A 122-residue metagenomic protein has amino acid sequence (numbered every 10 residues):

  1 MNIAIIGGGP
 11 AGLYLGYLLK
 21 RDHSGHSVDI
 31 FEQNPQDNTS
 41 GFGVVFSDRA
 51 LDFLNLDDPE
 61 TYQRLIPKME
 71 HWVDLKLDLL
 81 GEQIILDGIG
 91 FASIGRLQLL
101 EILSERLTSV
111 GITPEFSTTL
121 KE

Functional and structural regions predicted by a protein language model:
M1-A11: Beta1/beta-strand and adjacent pyrophosphate-binding region of the FAD-binding site in flavoprotein oxidoreductases
I6, L18-F42: Glycine-rich FAD pyrophosphate-binding loop
G8, G43, A92-R96: Aromatic-acidic/polar surface patches that form glycan- and anion
P10-A11, P35-Q36, K121: Short, solvent-exposed loop/turn segments at secondary-structure junctions
P35-N55: Conserved N-terminal glycine-rich FAD pyrophosphate-binding loop of Rossmann-like flavoproteins
R49-E122: Conserved N-terminal helical subregion
